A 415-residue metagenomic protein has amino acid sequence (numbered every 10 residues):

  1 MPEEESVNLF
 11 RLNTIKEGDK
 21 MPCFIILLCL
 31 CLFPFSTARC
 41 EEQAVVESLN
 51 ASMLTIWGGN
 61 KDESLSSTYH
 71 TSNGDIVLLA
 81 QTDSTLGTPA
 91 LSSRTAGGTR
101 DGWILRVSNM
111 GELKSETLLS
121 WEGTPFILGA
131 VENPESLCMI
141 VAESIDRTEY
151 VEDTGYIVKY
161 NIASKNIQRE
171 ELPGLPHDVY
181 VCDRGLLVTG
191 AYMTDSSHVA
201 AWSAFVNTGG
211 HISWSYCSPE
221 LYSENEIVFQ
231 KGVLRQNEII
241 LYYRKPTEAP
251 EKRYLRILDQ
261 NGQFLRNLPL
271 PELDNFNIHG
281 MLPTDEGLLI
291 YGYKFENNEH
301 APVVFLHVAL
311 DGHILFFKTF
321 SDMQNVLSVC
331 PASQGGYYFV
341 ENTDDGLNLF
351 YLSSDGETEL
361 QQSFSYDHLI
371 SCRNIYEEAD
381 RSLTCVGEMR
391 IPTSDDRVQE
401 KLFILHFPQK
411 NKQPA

Functional and structural regions predicted by a protein language model:
E3-K20: Short, Lys/Arg-enriched N-terminal segments with co-localized hydrophobic residues within the first ~10-30 amino acids
S6, I25-I26: Generic early N-terminus positional signal peaking at residue ~5-7
K16, I26-L27, A163: Residues marking helix boundaries in flexible regions
E17-G18, F33-P34, G209, V308: Short, flexible coil/linker elements and helix-boundary hinge sites characteristic of intrinsically disordered
C23-I25, E47: Alpha-helical interaction segments
I26-P34: Bacterial N-terminal signal peptides
C40-A415: A sequence-level/structural motif corresponding to short, flexible coil/turn segments enriched in small polar residues
